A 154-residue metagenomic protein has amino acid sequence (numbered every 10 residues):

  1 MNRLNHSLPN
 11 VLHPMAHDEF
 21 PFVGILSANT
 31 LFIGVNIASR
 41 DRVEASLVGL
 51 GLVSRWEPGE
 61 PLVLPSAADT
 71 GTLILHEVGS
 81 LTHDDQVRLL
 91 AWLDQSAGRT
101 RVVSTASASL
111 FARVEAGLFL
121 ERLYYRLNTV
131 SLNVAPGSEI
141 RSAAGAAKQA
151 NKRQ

Functional and structural regions predicted by a protein language model:
M1-P14: N-terminal pre-Walker A segment at the start of P-loop NTPase domains
V11, F20-Q154: Conserved catalytic/coupling elements of P-loop NTPase cores
